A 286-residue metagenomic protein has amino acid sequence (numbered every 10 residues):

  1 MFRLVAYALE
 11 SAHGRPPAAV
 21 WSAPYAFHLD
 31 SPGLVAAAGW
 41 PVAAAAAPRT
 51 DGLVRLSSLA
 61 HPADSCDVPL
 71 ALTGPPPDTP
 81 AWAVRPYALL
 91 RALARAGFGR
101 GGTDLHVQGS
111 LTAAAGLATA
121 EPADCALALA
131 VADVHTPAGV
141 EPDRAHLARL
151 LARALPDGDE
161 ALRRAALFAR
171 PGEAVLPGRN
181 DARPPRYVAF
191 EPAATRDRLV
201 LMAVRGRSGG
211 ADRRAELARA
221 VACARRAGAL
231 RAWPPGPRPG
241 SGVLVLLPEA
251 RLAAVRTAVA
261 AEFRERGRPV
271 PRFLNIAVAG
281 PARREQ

Functional and structural regions predicted by a protein language model:
M1-L4, P122-V134: Stable alpha-helical structural segments in soluble proteins, enriched in small hydrophobic residues
M1-S57: N-terminal, positively charged, Ser/Thr/Ala/Gly-biased leader segments that form transit/presequence-like amphipathic
A8-A12, A92, A96, L150 (+3 more regions): Generic non-transmembrane alpha-helical segments
V20-W21, C66-T79, G101-G116, A145-A166 (+2 more regions): Cysteine-centered functional microenvironments
W21, L29-G33, S110-L127, A229-L247: Glycine/serine-rich anion-binding loops at beta->alpha junctions that coordinate negatively charged ligand groups
A45-A88, A92-L93: Glycine-rich, flexible beta-strand/loop modules in the N-terminal catalytic cores of phosphate-handling
P77-A113, R213-P234: Helix-rich "cap/lid" substructures immediately adjacent to catalytic or cofactor-binding pockets
A132-A215, P248-Q286: ATP-dependent small-molecule kinase catalytic core of the GHMP/sugar-kinase superfamily and closely related
